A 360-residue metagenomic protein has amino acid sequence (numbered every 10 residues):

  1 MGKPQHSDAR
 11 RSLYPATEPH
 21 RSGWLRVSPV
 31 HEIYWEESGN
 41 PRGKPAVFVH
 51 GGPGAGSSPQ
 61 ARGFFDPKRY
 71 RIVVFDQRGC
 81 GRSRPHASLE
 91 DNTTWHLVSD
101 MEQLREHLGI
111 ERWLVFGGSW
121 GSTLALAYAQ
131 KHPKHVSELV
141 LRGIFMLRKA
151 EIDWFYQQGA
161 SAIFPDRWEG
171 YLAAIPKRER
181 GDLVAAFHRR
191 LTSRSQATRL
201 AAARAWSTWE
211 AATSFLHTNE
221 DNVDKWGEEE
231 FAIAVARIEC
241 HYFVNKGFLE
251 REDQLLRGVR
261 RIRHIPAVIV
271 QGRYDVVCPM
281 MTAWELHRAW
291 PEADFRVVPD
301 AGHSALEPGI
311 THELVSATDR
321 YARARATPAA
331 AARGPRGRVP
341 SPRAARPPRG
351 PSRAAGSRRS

Functional and structural regions predicted by a protein language model:
R10-E37, E239: N-terminal cap/lid segment of alpha/beta-hydrolase-fold proteins
V27-P85: Conserved HGGG/HGGXW glycine-rich cap/lid loop of the alpha/beta-hydrolase fold
W95-W113: Conserved acidic catalytic loop of the alpha/beta-hydrolase fold
E111-A150: Conserved hydrolase catalytic core segment
K134-F187: A catalytic-pocket lid/entrance helix-loop region that shapes and gates access to the active site across common
I262-R263, I269-Q271: Short beta-strand/loop motif that positions the catalytic acidic residue of the alpha/beta-hydrolase fold
V276-T282: Conserved alpha/beta-hydrolase "acid-adjacent" motif
A293-R338, R358-R359: Catalytic active-site module of serine/aspartate enzymes centered on a nucleophile-bearing elbow/loop
